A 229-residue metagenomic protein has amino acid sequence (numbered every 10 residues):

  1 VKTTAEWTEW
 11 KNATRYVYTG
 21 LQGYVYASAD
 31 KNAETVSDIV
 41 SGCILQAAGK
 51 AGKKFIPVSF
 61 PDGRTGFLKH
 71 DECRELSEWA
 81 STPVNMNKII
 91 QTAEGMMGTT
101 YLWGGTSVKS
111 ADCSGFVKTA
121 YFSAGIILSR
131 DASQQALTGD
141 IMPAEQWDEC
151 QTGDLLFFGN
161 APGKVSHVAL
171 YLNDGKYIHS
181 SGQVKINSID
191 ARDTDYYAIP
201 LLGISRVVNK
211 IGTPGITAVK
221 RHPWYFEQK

Functional and structural regions predicted by a protein language model:
V1-T92, T99, Y196, I216 (+1 more regions): Boundary regions of SH3-family modules and the immediately adjacent low-complexity/disordered segments in eukaryotic
S37, N87, Q91, G95 (+4 more regions): Solvent-exposed, polar/charged alpha-helical surfaces in well-ordered, non-transmembrane soluble domains, broadly
C43, G153-D154, G175: Structural motif
V58, H167-L172: Short beta-strand-centered aromatic/proline hotspots
Y101-G115, T119-Q151: Catalytic cysteine-centered active-site loop
S129-A132, Y171-R192: Catalytic Cys-His active-site segments of thiol-dependent hydrolases/isopeptidases
G182, I186-K229: Short hairpin/turn module used for nucleic-acid contact or packing/dimerization
